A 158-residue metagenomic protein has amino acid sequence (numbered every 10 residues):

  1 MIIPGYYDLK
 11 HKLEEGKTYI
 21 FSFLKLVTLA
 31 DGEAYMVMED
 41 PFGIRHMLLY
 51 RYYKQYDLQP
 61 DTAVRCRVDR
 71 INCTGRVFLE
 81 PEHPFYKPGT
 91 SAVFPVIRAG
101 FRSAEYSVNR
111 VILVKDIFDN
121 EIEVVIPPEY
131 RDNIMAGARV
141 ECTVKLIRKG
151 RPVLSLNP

Functional and structural regions predicted by a protein language model:
M1-P158: Single-stranded RNA-binding regions, centering on S1/OB-family and related RNA-binding modules
